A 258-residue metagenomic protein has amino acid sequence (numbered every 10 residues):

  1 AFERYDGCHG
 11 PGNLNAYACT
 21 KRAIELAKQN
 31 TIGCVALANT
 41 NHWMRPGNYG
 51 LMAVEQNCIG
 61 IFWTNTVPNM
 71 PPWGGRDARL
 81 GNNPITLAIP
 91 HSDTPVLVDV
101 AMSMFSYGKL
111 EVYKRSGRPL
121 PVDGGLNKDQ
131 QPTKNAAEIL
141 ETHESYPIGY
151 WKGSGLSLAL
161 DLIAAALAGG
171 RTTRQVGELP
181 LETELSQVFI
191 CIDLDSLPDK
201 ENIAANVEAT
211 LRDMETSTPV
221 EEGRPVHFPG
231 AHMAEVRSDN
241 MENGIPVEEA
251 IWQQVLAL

Functional and structural regions predicted by a protein language model:
A1-I24: Active-site cofactor/substrate anionic-group-binding motifs, chiefly glycine- and Lys/Arg-rich phosphate-binding loops
Y5-G7, C34-N39, G60-T64, I89 (+3 more regions): General beta-strand structural signal in soluble alpha/beta enzymes
Y17-K21, E25-W63: A glycine-rich phosphate/pyrophosphate-binding beta-strand-loop-alpha-helix module
W43-G81, I85, D93: Glycine-rich, mobile lid/loop segments that gate access to catalytic sites or pores
M70-A137: Phosphate/diphosphate-binding glycine-rich loops and adjacent basic-rich segments that engage nucleotide
R118-V176: Secondary-shell segments that build the walls of catalytic and ion/ligand-binding clefts
L167, Q175-L258: Catalytic-core signal marking the mid-to-C-terminal active-site face
